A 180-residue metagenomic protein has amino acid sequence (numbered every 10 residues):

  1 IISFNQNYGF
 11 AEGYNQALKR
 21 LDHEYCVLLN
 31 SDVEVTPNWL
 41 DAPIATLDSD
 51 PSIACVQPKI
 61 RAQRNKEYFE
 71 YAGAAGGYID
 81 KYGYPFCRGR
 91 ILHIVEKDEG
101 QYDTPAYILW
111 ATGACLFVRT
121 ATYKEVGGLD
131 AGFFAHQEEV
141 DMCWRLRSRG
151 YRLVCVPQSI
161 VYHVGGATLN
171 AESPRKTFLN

Functional and structural regions predicted by a protein language model:
F4-L21, S31: Glycine-rich, basic loop-to-helix element that forms the pyrophosphate-binding segment of sugar-nucleotide handling
Q6, F10, Y14, W39 (+3 more regions): Conserved donor sugar-nucleotide recognition element shared by glycan-biosynthetic enzymes
Y8, V33-E34, I60, F133: Acidic metal-phosphate-binding loop of nucleotide-sugar-dependent transferases
C26: Short aromatic/hydrophobic "clamp" motif used to bind/position activated sugar donors
E34-Y84: Conserved donor NDP-sugar-binding/catalytic core segment of glycosyltransferases
G77-I108, K124: Short, flexible, basic/aromatic active-site loop/helix in glycosyltransferases
D103, L109-I160: A short, conserved alpha-helix in the catalytic core of glycosyltransferases
S148-N180: Active-site-adjacent helix/loop segment of glycosyltransferases that harbors family-specific signature motifs
